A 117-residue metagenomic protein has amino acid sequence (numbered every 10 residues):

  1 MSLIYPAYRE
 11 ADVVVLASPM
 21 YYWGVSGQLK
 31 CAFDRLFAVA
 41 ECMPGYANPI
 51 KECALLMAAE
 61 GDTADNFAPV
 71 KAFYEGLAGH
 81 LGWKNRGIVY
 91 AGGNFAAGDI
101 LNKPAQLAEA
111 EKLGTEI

Functional and structural regions predicted by a protein language model:
M1-G79: Helix-loop-strand module that forms the ligand-binding subsite of alpha/beta enzymes
E75-I117: Glycine-rich phosphate/pyrophosphate-binding loop and the adjoining helix
